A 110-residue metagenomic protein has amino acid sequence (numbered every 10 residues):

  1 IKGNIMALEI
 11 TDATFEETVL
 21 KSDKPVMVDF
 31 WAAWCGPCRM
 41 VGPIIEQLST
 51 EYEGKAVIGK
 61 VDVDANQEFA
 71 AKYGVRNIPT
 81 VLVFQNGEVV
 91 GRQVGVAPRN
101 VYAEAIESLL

Functional and structural regions predicted by a protein language model:
I1-I5: Short, Lys/Arg-enriched N-terminal segments with co-localized hydrophobic residues within the first ~10-30 amino acids
L8-V26, Q67: A short beta-strand-turn-helix
T11, W31, V57-G59: Conserved Rossmann-like nucleotide-binding pocket used by diverse enzymes that bind dinucleotide cofactors
D23-K24, F30-W34, N77: Short pre-active-site segment immediately N-terminal to redox-active cysteine/selenocysteine motifs in thiol-based
D23-P25, G42-V61: Conserved helix-turn-beta segment immediately C-terminal to the redox Cys motif in thioredoxin-like folds
F30-I44: Conserved redox-active cysteine motifs that mediate thiol-disulfide chemistry, especially di-cysteine Cys-X(1-2)-Cys
V63-F69: Structural microenvironment flanking redox-active thiols in thiol-disulfide oxidoreductases
V83-L110: Non-catalytic, surface beta->alpha helical segment in thiol-disulfide oxidoreductase systems
